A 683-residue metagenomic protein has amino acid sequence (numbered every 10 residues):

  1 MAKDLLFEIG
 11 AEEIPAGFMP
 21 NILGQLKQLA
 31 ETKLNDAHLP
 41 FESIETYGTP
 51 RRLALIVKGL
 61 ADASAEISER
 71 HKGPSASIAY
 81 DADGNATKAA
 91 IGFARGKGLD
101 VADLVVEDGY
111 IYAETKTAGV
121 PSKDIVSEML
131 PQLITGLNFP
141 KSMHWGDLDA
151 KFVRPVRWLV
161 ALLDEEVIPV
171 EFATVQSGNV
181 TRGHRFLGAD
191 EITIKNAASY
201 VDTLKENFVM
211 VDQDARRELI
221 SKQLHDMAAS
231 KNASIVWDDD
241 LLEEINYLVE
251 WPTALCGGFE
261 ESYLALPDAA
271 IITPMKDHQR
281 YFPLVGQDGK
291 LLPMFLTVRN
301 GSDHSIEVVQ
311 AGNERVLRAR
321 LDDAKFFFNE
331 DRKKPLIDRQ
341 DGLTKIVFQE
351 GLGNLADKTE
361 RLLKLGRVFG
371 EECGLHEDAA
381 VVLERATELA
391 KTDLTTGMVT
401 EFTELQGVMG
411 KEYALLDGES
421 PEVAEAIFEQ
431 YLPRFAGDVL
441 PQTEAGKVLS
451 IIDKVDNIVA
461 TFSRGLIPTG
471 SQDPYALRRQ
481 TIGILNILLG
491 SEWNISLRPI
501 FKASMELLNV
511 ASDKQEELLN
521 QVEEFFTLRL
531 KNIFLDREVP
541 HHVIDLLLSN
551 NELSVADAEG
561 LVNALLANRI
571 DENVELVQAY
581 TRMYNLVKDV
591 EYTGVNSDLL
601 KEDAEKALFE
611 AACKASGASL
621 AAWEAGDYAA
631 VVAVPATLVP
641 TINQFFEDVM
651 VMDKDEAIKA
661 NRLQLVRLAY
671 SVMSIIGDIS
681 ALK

Functional and structural regions predicted by a protein language model:
M1-K683: Amphipathic alpha-helical "coupling" segments that flank catalytic cores
